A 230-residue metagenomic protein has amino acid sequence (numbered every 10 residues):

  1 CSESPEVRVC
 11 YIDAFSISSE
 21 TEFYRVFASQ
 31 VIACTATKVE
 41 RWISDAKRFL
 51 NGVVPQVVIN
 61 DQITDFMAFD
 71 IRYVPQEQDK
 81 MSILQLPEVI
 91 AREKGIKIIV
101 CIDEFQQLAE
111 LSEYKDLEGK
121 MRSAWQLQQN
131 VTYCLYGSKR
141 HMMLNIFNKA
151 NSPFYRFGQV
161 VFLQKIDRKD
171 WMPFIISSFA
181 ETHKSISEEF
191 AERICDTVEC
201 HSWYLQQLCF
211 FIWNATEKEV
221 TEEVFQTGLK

Functional and structural regions predicted by a protein language model:
S2-I98, Y114: P-loop NTPase nucleotide-binding core
P5-V9, Q129-V131, R156-Q159: Short glycine-/polar-rich loops that comprise or flank the Walker A/P-loop and associated switch/sensor motifs
D13-S16, Q159-D170: Conserved AAA+ ATPase "SRH/arginine-finger" region at the nucleotide-binding site
T21-A28, R168-I176: An amphipathic alpha-helix signature
Y24, S112, M121, I146-F147 (+2 more regions): Short, flexible helix/strand-to-coil boundary loops that buttress conserved ligand/catalytic motifs in alpha/beta
F69-R140, N148: Conserved Walker B catalytic segment
R140-G158: Short regulatory helix/loop adjacent to the ATP-binding pocket of P-loop NTPases
M172, I176-K230: Amphipathic alpha-helical "lid/sensor" segments that cap RecA-like P-loop NTPase cores
